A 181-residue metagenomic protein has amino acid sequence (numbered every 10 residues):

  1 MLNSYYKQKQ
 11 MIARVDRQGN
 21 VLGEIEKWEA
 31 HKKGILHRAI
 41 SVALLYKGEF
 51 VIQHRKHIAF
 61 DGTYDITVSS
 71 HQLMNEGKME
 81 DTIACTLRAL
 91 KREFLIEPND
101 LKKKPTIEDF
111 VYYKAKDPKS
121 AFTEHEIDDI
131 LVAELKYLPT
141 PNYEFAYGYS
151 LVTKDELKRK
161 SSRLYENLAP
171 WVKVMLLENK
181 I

Functional and structural regions predicted by a protein language model:
Q8-A43: A positional/architectural concept
Q10, R38-I40, G48, D129 (+1 more regions): Change "...and in nucleic-acid phosphodiester-cleaving endonucleases..." to "...and in nucleic-acid processing enzymes
E26-W28, Y64-V68, Y113-K114, F122-I181: Nudix hydrolase/Nudix homology domain
E29-S41, L45-R88: Conserved Nudix-box catalytic region and its N-terminal flanking loop in Nudix hydrolases and closely related
E97-E108: A short coil-to-beta-strand element that immediately follows conserved catalytic motifs
